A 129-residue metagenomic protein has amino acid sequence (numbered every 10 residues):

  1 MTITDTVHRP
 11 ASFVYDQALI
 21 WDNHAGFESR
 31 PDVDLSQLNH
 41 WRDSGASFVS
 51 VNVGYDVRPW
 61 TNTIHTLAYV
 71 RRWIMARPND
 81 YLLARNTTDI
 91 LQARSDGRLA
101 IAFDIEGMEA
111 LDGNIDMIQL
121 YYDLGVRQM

Functional and structural regions predicted by a protein language model:
M1-Q128: N-terminal hydrophobic targeting/anchoring segments and the immediately downstream early-domain regions of hydrolases
